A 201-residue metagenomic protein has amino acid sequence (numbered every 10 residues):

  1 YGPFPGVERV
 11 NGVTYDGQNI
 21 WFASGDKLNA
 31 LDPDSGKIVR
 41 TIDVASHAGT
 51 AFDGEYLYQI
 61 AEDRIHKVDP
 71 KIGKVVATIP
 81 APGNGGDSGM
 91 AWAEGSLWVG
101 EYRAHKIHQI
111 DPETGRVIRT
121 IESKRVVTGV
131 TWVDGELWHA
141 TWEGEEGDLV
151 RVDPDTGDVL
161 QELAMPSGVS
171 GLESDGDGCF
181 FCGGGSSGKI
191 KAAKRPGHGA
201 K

Functional and structural regions predicted by a protein language model:
Y1-F4, G36-I42, K74-P80, R116-I121 (+1 more regions): A short beta-strand motif characteristic of beta-propeller blades
P5-G17, V44-G54, A61, P82-E94 (+2 more regions): Beta-rich, blade/repeat-based domains predominating in secreted/periplasmic proteins but also intracellular
Q18-D43: N-terminal, post-signal-peptide region of Sec/Tat-exported proteins
W21-D26, L57-D63, V99-A104, H139-G144 (+1 more regions): Conserved beta-strand positions in repeat-built beta-propeller and related beta-rich domains
N29-A30, H66, H108, V150 (+1 more regions): WD40 beta-propeller blade core
D32-G36, D69-G73, D111-G115, D153-G157 (+1 more regions): Short loop/turn segments that connect beta-strands within beta-propeller blades
W132-F180: Ankyrin-repeat and related helical/solenoid repeat scaffolds used for protein-protein interactions
V169-K201: Blade-level signature of beta-propeller repeat domains, shared across WD40, Kelch, NHL, RCC1 and BNR/Asp-box propellers
